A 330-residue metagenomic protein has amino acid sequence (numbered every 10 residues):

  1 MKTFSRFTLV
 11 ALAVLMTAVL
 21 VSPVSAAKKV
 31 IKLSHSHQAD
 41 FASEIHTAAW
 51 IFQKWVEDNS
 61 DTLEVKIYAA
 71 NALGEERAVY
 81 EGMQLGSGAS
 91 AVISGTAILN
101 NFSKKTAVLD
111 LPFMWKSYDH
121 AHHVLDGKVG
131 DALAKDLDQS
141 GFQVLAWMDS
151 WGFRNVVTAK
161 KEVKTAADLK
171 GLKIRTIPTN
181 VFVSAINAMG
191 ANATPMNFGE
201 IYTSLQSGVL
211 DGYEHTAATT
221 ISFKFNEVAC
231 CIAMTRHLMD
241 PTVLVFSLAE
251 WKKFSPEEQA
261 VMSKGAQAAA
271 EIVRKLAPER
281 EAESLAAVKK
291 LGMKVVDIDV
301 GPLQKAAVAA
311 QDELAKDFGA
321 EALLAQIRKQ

Functional and structural regions predicted by a protein language model:
M1-A11: Bacterial N-terminal signal peptides that target proteins for export
V10-V19: Bacterial N-terminal signal peptides
L20-A26: Sec/Tat signal peptide C-region and signal peptidase I cleavage site
A27-H120, V129, K135-Q330: N-terminal secretory/targeting leader peptides
